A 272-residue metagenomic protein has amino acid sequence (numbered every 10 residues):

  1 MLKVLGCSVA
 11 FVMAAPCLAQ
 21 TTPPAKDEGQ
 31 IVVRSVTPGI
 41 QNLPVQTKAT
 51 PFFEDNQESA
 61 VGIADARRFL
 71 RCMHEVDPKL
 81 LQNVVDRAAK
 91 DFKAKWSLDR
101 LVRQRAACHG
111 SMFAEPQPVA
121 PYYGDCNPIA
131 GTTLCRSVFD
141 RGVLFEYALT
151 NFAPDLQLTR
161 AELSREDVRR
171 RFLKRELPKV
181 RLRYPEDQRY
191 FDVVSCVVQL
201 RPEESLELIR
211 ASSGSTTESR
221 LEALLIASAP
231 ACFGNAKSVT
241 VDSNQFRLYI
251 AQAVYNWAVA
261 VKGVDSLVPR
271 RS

Functional and structural regions predicted by a protein language model:
M1-V4: Positively charged n-region of N-terminal signal peptides that target proteins for export
G6-P16: Bacterial N-terminal signal peptides
Q20-F145: N-terminal Sec/ER secretory leader and immediately downstream segment of secreted/extracellular precursors
P23-V45, G62, A66, F152-L156 (+4 more regions): Eukaryotic terminal intrinsically disordered regions
R67-L70, Y190-V194, L206, E222 (+1 more regions): Extracytoplasmic/secreted envelope proteins and their assembly/folding machinery, especially bacterial periplasmic
V76-A106, R201-A227, F233: Extended intrinsically disordered, low-complexity coil regions enriched in Ser, Thr, Gly, Ala and often Pro
T132-G214: Extended amphipathic alpha-helical interaction segments
E207-S272: A cross-kingdom marker for long, charged
